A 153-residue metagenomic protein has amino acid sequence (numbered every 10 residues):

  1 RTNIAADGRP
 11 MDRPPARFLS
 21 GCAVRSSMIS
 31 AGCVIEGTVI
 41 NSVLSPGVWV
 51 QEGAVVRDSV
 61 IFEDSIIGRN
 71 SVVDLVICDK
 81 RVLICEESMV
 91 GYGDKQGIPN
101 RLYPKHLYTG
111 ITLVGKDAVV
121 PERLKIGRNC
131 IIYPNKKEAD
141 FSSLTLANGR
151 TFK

Functional and structural regions predicted by a protein language model:
R1-K153: Left-handed beta-helix
